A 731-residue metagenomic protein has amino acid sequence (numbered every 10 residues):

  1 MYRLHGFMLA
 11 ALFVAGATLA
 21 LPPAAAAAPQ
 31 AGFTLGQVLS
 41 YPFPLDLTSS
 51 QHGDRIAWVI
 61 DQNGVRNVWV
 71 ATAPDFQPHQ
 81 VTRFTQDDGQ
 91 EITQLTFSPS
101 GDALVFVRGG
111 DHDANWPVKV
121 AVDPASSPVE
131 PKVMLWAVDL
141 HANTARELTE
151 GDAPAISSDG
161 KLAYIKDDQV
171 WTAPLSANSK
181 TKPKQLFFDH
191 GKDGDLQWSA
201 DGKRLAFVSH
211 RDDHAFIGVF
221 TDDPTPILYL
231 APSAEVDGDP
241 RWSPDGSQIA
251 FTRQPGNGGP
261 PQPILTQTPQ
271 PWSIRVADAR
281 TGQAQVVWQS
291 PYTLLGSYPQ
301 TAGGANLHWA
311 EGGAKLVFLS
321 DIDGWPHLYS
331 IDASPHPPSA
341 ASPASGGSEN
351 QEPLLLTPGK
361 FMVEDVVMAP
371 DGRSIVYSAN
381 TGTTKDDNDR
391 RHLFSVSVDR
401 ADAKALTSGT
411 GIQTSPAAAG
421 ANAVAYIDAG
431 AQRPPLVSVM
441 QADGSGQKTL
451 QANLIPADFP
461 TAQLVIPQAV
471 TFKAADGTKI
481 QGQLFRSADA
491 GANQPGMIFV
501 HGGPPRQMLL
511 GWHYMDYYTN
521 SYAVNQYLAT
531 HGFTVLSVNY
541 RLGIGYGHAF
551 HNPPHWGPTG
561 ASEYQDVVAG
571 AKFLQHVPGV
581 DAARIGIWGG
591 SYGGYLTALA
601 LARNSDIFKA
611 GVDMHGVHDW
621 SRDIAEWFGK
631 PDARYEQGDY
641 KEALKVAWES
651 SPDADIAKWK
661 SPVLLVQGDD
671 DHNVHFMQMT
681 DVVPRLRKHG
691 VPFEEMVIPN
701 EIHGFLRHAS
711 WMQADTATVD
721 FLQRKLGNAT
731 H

Functional and structural regions predicted by a protein language model:
M8-A20: Bacterial N-terminal signal peptides
T34-N67, A153: Beta-strand-rich domains and repeat architectures in extracellular enzymes and scaffolds, especially beta-propellers
Q51-H52, P99-S100, S158-D159, A200-D201 (+4 more regions): Residue-level detector of Asp-centered blade-edge/turn motifs that repeat once per structural unit in beta-propeller
I56, L104, L162-A163, G202-L205 (+4 more regions): Hydrophobic beta-strand positions that form the internal "hydrophobic ladder" of WD40/Gbeta-like beta-propeller blades
V59-W69, F84-E91, V107-W136, A145-A155 (+12 more regions): A flexible loop/linker signature enriched in serine peptidases of the S9 family
T72-F76, D139-N143, P174-S179, T221-T225 (+4 more regions): Short loop/turn segments that connect beta-strands within beta-propeller blades
L319, S408, I412-H731: Serine-hydrolase catalytic core recognition
